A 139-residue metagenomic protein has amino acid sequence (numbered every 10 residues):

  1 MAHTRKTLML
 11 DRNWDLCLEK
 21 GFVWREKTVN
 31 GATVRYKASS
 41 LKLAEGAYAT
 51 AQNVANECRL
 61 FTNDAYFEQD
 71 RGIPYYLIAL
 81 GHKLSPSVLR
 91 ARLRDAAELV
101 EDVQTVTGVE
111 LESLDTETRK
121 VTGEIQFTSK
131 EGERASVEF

Functional and structural regions predicted by a protein language model:
M1-A91, D95, T107, E112-F139: Immediate N-terminus of the mature polypeptide
E98-V106: Short secondary-structure junctions
